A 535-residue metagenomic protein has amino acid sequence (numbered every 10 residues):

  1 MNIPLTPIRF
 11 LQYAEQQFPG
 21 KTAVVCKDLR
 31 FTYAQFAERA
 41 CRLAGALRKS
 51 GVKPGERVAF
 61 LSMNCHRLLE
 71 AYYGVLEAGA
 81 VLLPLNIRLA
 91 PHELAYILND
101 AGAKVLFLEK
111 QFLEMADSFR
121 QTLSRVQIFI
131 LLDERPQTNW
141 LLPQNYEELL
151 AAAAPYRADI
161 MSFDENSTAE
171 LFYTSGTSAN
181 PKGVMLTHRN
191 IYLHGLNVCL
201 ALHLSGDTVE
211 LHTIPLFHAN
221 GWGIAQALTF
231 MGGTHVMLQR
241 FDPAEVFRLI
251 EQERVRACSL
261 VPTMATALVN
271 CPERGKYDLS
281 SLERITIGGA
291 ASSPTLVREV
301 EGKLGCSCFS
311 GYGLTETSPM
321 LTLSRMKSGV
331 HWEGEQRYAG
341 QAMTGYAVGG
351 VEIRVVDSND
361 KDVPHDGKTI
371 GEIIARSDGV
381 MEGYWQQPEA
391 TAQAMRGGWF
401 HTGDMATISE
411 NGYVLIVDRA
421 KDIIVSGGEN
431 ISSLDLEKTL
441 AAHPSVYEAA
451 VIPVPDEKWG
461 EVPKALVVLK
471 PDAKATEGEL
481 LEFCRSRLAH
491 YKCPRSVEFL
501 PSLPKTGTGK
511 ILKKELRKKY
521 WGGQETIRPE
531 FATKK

Functional and structural regions predicted by a protein language model:
I3, I8, G20-C65, L69-Y73 (+3 more regions): Conserved AMP-binding/adenylate-forming core of the ANL superfamily
F10, L29, G45, K49-S50 (+2 more regions): Structural core segment of the AMP-binding/adenylate-forming
P19, L131, P136, A151-Y173 (+2 more regions): Conserved pre-ATP/AMP-binding loop-to-beta segment of ANL
T32-A34, A169-L193: Conserved AMP-binding A3 loop
L89, L106-L108, C258, S377 (+7 more regions): AMP-binding/adenylate-forming catalytic core of the ANL superfamily
Y192-V209, F217-A257, C271-P272: Conserved AMP-binding/adenylation subdomain of ANL enzymes
F230, Q252-L260, V269-A339, E352 (+2 more regions): Gly/Ser/Thr-rich phosphate-binding loop
G350-I374, E410-N411, A473-E477, L512: Conserved beta-loop-beta connector loops within the AMP-binding
